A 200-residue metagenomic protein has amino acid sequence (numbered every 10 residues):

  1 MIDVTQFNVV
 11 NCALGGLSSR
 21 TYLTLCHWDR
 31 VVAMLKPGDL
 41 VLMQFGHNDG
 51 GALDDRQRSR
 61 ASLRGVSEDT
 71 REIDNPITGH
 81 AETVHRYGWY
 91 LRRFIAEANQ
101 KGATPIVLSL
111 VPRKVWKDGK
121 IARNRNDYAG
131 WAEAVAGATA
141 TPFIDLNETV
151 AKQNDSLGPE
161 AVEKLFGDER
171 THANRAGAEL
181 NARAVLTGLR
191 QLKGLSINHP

Functional and structural regions predicted by a protein language model:
M1-I2, G137: Active-site-adjacent alpha-helix of alpha/beta-hydrolase-fold enzymes
D3-T5, K36-P37: Short, solvent-exposed loop/edge-beta patches enriched in aromatic
V4-S18: A short beta-strand-loop structural module common to alpha/beta enzyme folds
G16-S19, K117-G119: Short linear motifs at secondary-structure transitions and domain/linker junctions
S18-R30: N-terminal post-signal-peptidase region of extra-cytosolic proteins
H27-R175, E179, R183-N198: Alpha-helical cap/lid subdomain in secreted, periplasmic, or secretory-pathway luminal O-acyl-processing enzymes
